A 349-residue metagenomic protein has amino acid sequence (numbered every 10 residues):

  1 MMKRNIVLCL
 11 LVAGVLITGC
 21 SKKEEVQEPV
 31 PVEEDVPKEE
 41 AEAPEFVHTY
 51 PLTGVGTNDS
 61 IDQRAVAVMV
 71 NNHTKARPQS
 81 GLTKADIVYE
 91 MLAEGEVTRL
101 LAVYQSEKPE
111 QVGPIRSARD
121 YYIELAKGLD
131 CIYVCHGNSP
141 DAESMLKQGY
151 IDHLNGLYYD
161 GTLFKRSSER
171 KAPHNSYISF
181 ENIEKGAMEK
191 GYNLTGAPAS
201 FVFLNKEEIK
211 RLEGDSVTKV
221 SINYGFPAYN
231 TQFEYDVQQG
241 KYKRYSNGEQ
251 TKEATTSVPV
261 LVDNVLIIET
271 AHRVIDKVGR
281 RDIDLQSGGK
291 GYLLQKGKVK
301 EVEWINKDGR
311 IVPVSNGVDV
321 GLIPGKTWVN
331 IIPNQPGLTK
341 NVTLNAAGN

Functional and structural regions predicted by a protein language model:
M1-I6: Positively charged n-region of N-terminal signal peptides that target proteins for export
C9-L10: Small-residue packing motifs within transmembrane alpha-helices
L16-G19: C-terminal motif of bacterial Sec signal peptides marking the signal peptidase cleavage site
K22: Short, conserved catalytic or interaction motifs in soluble domains
V26-Q63, A67-A85, E94-N349: A surface/extracellular/periplasmic glyco- and lipid-processing/surface-interacting theme
M91: Change "in soluble alpha/beta enzymes" to "in soluble alpha/beta proteins
